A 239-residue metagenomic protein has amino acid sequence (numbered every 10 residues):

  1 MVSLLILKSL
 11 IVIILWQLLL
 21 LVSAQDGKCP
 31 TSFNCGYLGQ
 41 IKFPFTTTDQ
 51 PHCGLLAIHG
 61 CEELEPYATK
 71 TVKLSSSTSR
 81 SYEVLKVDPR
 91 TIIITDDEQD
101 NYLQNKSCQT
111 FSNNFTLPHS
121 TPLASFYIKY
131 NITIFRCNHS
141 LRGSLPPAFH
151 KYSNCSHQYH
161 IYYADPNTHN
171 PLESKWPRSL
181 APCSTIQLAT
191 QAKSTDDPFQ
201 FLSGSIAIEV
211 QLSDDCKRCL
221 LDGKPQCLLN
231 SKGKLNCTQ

Functional and structural regions predicted by a protein language model:
V2-Q239: Extracellular/lumenal glycoprotein segments
